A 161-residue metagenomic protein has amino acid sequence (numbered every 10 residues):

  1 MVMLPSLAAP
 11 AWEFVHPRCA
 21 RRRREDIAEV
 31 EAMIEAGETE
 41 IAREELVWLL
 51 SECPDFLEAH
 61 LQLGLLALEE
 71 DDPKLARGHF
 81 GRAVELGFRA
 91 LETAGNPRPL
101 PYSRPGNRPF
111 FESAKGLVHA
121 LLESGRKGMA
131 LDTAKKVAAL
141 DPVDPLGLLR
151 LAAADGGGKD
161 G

Functional and structural regions predicted by a protein language model:
A8-E25, P99-P109: TPR-adjacent "capping" and linker segments in tetratricopeptide-repeat scaffold/adaptor proteins
H16-E52, G116, E123: Alpha-helical segment of the N-proximal tetratricopeptide repeat
M33, A67, L121, D155-G156: Residue at a conserved register position within TPR or TPR-like alpha-solenoid repeats
A36, E70, S124, G158-K159: Structural motif corresponding to the intra-repeat A-B loop/turn of tetratricopeptide repeats
F56, A90, K127, V143-P145: Residue-level recognition of tetratricopeptide repeat
A59, T93, G147-L148: TPR alpha-solenoid repeat register
